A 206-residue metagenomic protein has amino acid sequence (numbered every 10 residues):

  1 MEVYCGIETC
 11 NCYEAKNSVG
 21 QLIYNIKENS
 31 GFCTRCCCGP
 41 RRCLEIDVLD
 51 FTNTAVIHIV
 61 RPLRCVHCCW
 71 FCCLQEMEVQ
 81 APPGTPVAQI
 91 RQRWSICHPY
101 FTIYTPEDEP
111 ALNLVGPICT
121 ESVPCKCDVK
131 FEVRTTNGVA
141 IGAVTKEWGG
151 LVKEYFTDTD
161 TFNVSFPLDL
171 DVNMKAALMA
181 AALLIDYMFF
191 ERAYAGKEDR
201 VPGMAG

Functional and structural regions predicted by a protein language model:
M1-E45, F51-T54, P62-E76, P82-T85 (+1 more regions): Low-complexity or membrane-interfacial segments used for flexible interactions
